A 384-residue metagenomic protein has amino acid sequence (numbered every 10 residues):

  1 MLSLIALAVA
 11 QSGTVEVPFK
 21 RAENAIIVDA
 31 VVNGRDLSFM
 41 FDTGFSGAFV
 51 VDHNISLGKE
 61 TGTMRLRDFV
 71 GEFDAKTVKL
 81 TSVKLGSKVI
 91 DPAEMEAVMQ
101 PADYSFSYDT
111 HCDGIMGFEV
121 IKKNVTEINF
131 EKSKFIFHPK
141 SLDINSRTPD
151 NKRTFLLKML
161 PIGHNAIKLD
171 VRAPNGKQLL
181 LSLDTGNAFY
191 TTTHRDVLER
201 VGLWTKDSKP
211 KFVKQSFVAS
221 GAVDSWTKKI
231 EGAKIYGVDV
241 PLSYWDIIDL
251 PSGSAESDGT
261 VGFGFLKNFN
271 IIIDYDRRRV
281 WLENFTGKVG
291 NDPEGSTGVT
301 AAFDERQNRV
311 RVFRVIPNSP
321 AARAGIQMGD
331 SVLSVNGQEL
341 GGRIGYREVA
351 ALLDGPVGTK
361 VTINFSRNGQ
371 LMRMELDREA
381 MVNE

Functional and structural regions predicted by a protein language model:
M1-V9: Sec-dependent N-terminal signal peptides
A8-E384: Pepsin/retropepsin-fold aspartyl endopeptidases
